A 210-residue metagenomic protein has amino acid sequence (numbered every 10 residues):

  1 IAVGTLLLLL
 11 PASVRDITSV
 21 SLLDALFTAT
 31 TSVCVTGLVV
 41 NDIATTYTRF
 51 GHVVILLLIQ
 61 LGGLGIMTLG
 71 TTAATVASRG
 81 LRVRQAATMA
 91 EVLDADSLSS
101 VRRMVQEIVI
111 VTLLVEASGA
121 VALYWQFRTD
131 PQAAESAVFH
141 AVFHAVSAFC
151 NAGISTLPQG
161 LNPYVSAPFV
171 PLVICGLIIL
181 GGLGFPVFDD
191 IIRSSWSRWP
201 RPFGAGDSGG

Functional and structural regions predicted by a protein language model:
I1-G210: Membrane-proximal intracellular helices of multi-pass ion channels
